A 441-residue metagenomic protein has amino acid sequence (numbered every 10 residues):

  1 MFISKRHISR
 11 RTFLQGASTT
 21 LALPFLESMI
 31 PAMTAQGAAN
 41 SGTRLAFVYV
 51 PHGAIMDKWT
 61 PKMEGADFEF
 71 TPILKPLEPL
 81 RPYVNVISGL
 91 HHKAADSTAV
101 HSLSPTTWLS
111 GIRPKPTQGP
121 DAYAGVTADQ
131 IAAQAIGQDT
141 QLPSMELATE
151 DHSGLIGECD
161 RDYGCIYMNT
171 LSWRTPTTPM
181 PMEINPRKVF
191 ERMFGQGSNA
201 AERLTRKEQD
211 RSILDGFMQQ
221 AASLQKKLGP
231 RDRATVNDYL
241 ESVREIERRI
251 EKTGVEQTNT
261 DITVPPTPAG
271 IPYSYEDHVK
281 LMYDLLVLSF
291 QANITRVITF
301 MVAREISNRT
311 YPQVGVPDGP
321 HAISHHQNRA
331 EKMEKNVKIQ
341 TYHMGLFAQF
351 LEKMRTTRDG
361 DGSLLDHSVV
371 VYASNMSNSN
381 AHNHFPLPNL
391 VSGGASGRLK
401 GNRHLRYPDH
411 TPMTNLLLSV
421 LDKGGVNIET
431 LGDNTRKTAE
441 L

Functional and structural regions predicted by a protein language model:
M1-L441: Ligand-binding pockets and gating/stacking loops
